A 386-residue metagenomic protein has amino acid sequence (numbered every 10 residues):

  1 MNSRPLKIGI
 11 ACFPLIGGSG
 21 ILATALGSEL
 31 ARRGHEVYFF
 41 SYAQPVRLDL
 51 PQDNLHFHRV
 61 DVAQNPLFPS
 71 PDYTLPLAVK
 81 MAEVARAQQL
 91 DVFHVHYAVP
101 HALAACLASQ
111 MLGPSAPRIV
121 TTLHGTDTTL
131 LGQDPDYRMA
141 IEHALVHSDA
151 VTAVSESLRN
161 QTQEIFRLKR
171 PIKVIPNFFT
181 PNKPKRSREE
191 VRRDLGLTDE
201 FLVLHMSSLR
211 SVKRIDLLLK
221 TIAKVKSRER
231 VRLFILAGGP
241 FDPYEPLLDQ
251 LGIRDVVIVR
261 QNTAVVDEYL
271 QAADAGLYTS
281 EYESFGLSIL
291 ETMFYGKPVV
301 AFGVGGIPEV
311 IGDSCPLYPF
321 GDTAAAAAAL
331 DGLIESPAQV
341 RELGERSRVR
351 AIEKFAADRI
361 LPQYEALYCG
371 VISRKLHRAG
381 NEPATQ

Functional and structural regions predicted by a protein language model:
Q44-P45, F179, M206, R210 (+1 more regions): Glycosyltransferase donor-sugar binding loop
L131-G132, Q163, F178-D194, E268: Acidic anion/phosphate-binding donor-loop and adjacent secondary structure in glycosyltransferase catalytic cores
T152, L197-K213, L219-I222: Conserved donor-binding/catalytic core segment of Leloir-type glycosyltransferases
R159-F179: Helix-loop-beta element that forms the nucleotide-linked donor phosphate-binding surface in glycosyltransferases
E245-T263: Nucleotide-activated donor-binding/catalytic signature segment of Leloir-type glycosyltransferases, i.e., the conserved
E281: Aromatic "clamp/platform" in nucleotide-sugar-dependent glycosyltransferases that forms part of the donor/acceptor
P298-A301: Short hydrophobic beta-strand element within catalytic cores of glycosyltransferases and related nucleotide-activated
P316-A324, G332-P337: Conserved acidic donor-binding segment of nucleotide-sugar-dependent glycosyltransferases
